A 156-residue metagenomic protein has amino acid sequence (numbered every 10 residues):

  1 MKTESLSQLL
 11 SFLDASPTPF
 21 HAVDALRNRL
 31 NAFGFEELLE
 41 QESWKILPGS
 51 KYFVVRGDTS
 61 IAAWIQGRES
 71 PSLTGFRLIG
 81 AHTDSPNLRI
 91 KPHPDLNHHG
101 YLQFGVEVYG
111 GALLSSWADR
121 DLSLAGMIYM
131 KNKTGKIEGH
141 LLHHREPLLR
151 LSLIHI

Functional and structural regions predicted by a protein language model:
M1-F20: N-terminal capping segment at the start of a domain
D14-S43: Intrinsically disordered, low-complexity, positively charged segments
E36-E37, E42-I90: Acidic/His- and Gly-rich active-site-bordering loop/insert found across diverse amide/peptide-bond hydrolases
K45, V54-R56, E69-L73, N97-H99 (+2 more regions): Solvent-exposed alpha-helices and their adjacent loops that cap or buttress functional pockets in soluble metabolic
S85-L88, D95-Y101: Hydrophobic or amphipathic alpha-helical targeting/insertion segments
G100-M127: A gly/proline- and charged-residue-enriched helix-loop-helix capping module
W117-D121, A125-L149: Extended, Lys/Arg-enriched charged tracts that mediate electrostatic binding to polyanionic substrates
I154-I156: Conserved small/polar residues in nucleotide/adenosyl-binding loops
